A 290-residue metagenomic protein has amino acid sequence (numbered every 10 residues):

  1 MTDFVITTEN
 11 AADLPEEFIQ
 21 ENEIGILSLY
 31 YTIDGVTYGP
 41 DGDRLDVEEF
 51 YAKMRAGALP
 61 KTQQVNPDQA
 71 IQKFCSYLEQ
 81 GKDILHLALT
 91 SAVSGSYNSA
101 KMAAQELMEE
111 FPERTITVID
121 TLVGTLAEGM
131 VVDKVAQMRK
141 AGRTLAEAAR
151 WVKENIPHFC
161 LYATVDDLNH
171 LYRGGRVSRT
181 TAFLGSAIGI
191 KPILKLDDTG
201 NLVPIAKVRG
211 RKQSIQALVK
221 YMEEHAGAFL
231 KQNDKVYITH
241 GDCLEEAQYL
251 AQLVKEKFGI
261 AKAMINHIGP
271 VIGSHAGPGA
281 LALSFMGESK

Functional and structural regions predicted by a protein language model:
D3-V5, A11-I19, I24-G25, Y30 (+6 more regions): Mixed-charge interfacial surface used for oligomerization/domain docking and macromolecular partner engagement
V5-Q64, Q69: N-terminal glycine-rich anion-binding loop in soluble enzyme alpha/beta folds
R55-V93, N98, M102, A149 (+1 more regions): Glycine-rich phosphate- or other oxyanion-binding loops that anchor nucleotides, phosphorylated ligands
